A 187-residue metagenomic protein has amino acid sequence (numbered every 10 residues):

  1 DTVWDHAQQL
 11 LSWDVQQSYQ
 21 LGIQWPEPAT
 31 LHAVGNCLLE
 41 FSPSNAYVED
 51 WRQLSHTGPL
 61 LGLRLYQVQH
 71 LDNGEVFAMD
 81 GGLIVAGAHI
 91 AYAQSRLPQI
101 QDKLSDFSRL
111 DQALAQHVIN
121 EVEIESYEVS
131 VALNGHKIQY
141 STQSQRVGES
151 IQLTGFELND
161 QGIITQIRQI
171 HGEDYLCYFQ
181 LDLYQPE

Functional and structural regions predicted by a protein language model:
D1, Q9-E187: Lipid interaction determinants
